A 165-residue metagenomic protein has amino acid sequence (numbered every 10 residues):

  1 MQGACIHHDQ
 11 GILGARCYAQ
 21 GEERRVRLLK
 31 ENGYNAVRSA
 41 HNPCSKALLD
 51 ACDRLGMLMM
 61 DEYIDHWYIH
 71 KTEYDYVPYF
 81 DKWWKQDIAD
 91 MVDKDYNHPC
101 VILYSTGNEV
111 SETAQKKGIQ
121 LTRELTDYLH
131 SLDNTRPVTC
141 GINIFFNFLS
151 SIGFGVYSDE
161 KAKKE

Functional and structural regions predicted by a protein language model:
M1-L29, D50: N-terminal carbohydrate-binding accessory modules
E23-L28, A36-E165: Substrate-binding/catalytic cleft of secreted carbohydrate-active enzymes, primarily glycoside hydrolases
N32: Metal- or metallocofactor-binding catalytic centers and their adjacent structured scaffolds across diverse enzyme
